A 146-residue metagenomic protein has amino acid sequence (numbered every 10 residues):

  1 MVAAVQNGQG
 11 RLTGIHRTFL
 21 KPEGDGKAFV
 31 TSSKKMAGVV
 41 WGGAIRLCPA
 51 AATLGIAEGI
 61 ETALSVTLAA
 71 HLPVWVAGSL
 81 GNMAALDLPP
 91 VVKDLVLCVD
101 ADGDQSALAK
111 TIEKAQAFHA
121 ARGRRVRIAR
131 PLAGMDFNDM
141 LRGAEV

Functional and structural regions predicted by a protein language model:
M1-P90: Phosphate-handling DNA/RNA-contact segment within nucleic-acid enzymes
A51-G55, I60-V146: TOPRIM fold recognition
